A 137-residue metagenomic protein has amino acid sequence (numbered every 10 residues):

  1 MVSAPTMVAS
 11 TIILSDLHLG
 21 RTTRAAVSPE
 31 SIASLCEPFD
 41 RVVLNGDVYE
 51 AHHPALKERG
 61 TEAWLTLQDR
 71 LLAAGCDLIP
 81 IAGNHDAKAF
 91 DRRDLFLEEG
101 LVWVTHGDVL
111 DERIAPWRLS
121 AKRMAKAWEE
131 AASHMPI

Functional and structural regions predicted by a protein language model:
V2-L14, L19-G100: Core catalytic region of metal-dependent phosphoesterases/phosphodiesterases, especially metallo-beta-lactamase-like
I13, V102-H106, D111: Short hydrophobic-aromatic micro-motifs
G107-I137: Active-site-proximal loop/helix segment associated with metal-binding centers of metalloenzymes
